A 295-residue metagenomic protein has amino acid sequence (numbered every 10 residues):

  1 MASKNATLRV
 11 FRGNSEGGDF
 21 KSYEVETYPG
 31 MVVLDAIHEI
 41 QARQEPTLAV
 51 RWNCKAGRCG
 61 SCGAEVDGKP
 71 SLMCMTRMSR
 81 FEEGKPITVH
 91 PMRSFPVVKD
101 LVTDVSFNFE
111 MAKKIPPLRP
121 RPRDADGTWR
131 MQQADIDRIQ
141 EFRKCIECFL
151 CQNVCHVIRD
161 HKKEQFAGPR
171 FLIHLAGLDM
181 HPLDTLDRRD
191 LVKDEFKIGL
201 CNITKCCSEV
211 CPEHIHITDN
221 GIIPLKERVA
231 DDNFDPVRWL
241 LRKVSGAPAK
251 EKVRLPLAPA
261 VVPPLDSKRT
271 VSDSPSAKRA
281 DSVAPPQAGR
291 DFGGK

Functional and structural regions predicted by a protein language model:
A2-L8: Short structural boundary motif marking the start of a folded domain
S15-D19: Short N-terminal binding/cap micro-motifs at the start of the first secondary-structure element
F20-V32: Short, contiguous acidic and Ser/Thr-rich linear segments
V25-T27, A49-W52: A cross-kingdom feature strongest in bacterial/archaeal respiratory oxidoreductases
M31-P46, H90-K295: Ferredoxin-type iron-sulfur electron-transfer modules in oxidoreductases and energy-metabolism complexes
C54-C62: Short, structured protein-protein interaction patches enriched in aromatics and acidic/basic residues, typified by
V66-V89: Glycine-rich phosphate/adenylate-binding loop and adjacent beta-alpha elements of nucleotide- or dinucleotide-binding
